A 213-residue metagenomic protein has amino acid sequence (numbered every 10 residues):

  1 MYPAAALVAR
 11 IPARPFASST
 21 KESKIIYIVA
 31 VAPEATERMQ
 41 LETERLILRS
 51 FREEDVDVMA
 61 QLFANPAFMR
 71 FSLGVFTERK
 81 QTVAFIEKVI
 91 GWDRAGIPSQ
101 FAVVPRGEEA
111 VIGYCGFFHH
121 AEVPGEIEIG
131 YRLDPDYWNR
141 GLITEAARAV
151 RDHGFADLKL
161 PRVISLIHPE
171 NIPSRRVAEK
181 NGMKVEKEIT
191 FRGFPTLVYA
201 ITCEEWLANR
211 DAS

Functional and structural regions predicted by a protein language model:
Y2-A4, A13, K21-R70, E87 (+1 more regions): Acyl-donor (CoA/ACP) binding surface of acyl/acetyltransferases
M69-T77: A short gly/proline-enriched turn/hairpin at secondary-structure junctions
F76-R79, R140: Short, solvent-exposed loop/helix junctions and linker helices that flank or host conserved functional motifs
E78-I97: Active-site rim helix/loop that mediates acceptor-substrate recognition in acyltransferases
